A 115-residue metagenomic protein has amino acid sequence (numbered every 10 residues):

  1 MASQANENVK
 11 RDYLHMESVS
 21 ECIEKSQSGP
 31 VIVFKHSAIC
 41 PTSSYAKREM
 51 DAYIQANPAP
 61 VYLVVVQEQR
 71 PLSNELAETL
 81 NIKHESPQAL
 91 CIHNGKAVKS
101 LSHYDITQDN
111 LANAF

Functional and structural regions predicted by a protein language model:
M1-P30: N-terminal leader/targeting and pre-domain segments
E21-Y53: Local sequence-structure signature of Cys/Sec-based thiol-disulfide redox active-site neighborhoods
K35, A59-E75: Thiol-based oxidoreductase modules, predominantly thioredoxin-like and allied folds used for disulfide exchange
Y45-A46, L72, H103: Residues at alpha-helix caps and immediate loop-helix transition turns in enzyme cores, especially N- and C-cap
Q55-N57: Short helix-capping segments at alpha-helix termini
L80-I82: Short loop/turn motifs at secondary-structure junctions and domain boundaries
E85, C91-F115: Non-catalytic, surface beta->alpha helical segment in thiol-disulfide oxidoreductase systems
